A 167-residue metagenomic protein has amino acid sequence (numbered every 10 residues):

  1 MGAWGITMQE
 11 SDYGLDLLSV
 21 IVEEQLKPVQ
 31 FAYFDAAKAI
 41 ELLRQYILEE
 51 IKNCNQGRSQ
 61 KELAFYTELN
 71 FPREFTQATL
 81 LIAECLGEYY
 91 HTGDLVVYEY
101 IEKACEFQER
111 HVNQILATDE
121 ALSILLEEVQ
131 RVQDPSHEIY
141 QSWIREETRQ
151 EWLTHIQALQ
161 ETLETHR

Functional and structural regions predicted by a protein language model:
M1-L26: Short, extreme N-terminal segment that most often corresponds to the first beta-strand
G2-G5, L17, F31-A37, F75-G87 (+1 more regions): Amphipathic alpha-helical elements of HEAT/ARM-like alpha-solenoid repeat scaffolds that form extended
G14, A36, Q108-E109, L122 (+1 more regions): Short amphipathic alpha-helical segments that mediate assembly, nucleic-acid/protein binding, or membrane association
V22-Y46: Amphipathic, membrane-active segments
E23, Q45, E49, E84-H91 (+2 more regions): Positions within ordered alpha-helical repeat solenoids
L42-R73, R131-T148: Acidic, Ser/Thr- and Gly/Pro-rich intrinsically disordered linkers and low-complexity segments that flank or connect
R73-I139: Amphipathic protein-protein interaction modules
S123-R167: Eukaryote-biased recognition of C-terminal alpha-helical segments
